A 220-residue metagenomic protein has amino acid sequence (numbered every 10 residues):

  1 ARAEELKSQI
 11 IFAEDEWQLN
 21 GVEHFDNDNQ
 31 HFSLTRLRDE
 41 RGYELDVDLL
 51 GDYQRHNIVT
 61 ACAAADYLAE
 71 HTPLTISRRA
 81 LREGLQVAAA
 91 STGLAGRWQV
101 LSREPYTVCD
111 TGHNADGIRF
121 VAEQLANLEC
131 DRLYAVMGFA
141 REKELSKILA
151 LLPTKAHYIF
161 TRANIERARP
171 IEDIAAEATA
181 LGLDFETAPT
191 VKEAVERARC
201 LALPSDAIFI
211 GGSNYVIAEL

Functional and structural regions predicted by a protein language model:
A1-G42: Extended acidic/charged loop-beta regions that coordinate divalent cations and stabilize anionic phosphate/carboxylate
A1-K7, I11, D28, Y106-C109 (+2 more regions): C-terminal helical cap/extension that packs against the catalytic core of soluble nucleotide-cofactor enzymes
D15-Q18, R141-E142, T190-A194: Short acidic loop-to-helix transition motifs that present clustered carboxylates
D15-W17, M137-A140, T161-R167: Short, acidic/turn-prone active-site loops that include or flank metal/cofactor- and phosphate-binding residues
L19, V216-A218: Short, active-site-adjacent cap segments at secondary-structure transitions
T35-H157: Nucleotide phosphate-binding/pyrophosphate-handling subdomain across enzymes that bind or process nucleotide phosphates
S213: Active-site-proximal loop/hinge segments that shape catalytic or ion-binding/gating pockets
